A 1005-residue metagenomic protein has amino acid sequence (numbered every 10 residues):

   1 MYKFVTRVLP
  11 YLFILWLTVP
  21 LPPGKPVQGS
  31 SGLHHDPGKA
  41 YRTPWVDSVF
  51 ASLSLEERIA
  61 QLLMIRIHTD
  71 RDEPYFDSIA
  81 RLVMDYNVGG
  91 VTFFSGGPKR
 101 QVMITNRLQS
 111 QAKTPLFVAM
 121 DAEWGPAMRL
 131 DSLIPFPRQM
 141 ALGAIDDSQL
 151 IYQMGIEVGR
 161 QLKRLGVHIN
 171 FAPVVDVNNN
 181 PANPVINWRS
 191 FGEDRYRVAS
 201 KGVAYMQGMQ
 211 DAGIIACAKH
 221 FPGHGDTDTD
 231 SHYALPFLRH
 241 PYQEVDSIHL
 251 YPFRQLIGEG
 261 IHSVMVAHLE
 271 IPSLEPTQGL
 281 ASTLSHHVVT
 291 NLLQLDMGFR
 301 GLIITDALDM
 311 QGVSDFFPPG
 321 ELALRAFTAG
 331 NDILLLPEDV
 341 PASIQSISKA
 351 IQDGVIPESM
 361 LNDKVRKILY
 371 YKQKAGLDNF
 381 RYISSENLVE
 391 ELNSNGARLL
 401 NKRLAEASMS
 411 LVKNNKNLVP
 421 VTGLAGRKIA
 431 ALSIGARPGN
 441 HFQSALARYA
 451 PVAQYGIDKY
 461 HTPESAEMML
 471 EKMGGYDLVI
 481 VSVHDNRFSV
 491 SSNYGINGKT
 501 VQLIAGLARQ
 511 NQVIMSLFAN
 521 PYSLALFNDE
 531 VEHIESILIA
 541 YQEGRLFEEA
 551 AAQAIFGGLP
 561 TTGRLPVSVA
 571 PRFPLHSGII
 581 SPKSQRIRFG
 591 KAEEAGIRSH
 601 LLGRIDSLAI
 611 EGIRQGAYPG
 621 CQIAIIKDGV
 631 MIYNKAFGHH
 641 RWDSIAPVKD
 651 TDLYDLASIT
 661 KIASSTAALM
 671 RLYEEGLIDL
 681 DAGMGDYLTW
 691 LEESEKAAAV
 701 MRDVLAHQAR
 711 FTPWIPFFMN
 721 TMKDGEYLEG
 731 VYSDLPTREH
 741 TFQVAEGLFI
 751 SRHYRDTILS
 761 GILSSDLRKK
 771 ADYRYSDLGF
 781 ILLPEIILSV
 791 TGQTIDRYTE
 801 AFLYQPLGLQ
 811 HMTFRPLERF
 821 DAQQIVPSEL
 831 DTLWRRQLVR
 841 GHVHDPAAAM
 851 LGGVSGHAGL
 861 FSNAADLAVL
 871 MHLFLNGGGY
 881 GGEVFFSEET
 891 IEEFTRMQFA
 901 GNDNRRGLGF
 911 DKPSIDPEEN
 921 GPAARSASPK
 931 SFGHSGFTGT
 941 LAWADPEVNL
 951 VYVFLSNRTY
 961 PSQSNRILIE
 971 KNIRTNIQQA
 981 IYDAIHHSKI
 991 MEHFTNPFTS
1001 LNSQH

Functional and structural regions predicted by a protein language model:
M1-L33, S1003: Bacterial Sec-dependent N-terminal signal peptides
L17, G24-R81, L295, F317-E594 (+1 more regions): Preference for extracellular/luminal or secreted protein segments
S54, V91, Q101-L116, P126-M128 (+2 more regions): Second-shell residues forming the walls of enzyme active-site clefts
G89, I368, I613-P647, L680 (+4 more regions): A short, well-structured edge-of-sheet supersecondary motif
N362-R366, Y370-D378, Y455-H461, P566-P574 (+5 more regions): Short, gly/Ser/Thr-rich active-site loops of penicillin-recognizing serine hydrolases
E594-L656, L677-D679, S760, D845 (+2 more regions): Short, conserved catalytic-motif segment at the N-terminal edge
R604, Q615-Q622, D643-A706, D766-G779 (+1 more regions): Short active-site loop at a secondary-structure junction that contains or immediately precedes the catalytic residue(s)
K696-P929: Short, surface-exposed loop or secondary-structure junction motifs that flank catalytic or metal-binding residues
